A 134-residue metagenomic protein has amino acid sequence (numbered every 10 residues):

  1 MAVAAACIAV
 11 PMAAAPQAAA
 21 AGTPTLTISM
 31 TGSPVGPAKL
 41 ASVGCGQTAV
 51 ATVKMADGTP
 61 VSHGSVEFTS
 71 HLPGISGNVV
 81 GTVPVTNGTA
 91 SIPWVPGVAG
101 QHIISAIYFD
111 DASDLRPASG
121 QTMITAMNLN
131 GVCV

Functional and structural regions predicted by a protein language model:
M1-V134: Solvent-exposed beta-strand/loop surfaces, strongest in extracytoplasmic domains of secreted and cell-surface proteins
